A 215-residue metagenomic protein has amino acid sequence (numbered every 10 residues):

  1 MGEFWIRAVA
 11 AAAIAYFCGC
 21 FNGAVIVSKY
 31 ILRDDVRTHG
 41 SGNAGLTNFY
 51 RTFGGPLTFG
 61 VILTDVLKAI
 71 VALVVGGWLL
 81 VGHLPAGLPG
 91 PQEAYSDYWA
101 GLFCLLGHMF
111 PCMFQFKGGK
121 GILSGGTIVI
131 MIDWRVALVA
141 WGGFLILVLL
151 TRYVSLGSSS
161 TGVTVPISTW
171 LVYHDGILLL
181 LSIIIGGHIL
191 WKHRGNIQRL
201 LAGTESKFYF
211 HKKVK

Functional and structural regions predicted by a protein language model:
I6-I31: N-terminal signal-anchor transmembrane alpha helix
R7, A11, L57-V61, L67-M113 (+3 more regions): Nucleotide and nucleotide-moiety/phosphate-recognizing core
F17-V25, Y98-C112, G187-N196: Transmembrane alpha-helical segments that form the membrane-embedded catalytic/substrate-channel core of multi-pass
A24, L73-V74, L149, P166 (+2 more regions): Membrane-embedded alpha-helical segments of multi-pass transporters/permeases
V25-T58, G118, Q198-K215: Cytosolic, membrane-interface loops and tails of multi-pass inner-membrane proteins
D34-L46, M113-G126, Y153-T161: Short, non-helical or kinked segments that cap or interrupt transmembrane helices
N48-G54, G76-L79, F103, G107 (+2 more regions): Interfacial segments of multi-pass membrane proteins
L138, V154-T161, Y173-I185: Loop-to-transmembrane alpha-helix initiation sites
